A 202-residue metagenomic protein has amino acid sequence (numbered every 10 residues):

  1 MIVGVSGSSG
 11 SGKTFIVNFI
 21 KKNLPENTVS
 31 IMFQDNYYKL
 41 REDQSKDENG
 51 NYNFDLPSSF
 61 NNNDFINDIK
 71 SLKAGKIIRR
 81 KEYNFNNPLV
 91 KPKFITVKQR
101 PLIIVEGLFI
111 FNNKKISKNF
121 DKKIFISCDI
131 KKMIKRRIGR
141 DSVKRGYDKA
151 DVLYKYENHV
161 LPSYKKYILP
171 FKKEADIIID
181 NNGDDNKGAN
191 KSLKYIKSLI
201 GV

Functional and structural regions predicted by a protein language model:
I2-G4: Short hydrophobic/aromatic beta-strand immediately N-terminal to the Walker A/P-loop
S9: The conserved Walker
K13: Conserved lysine of the Walker
I16: Hydrophobic positions on the alpha1 helix immediately C-terminal to the Walker A/P-loop
N27-E42: Short beta-strand-centered segment that lines the nucleotide-binding/catalytic pocket of NTP-utilizing
K39, D43-F85: Conserved nucleotide-sensing/catalytic segment adjacent to the nucleotide-binding pocket in NTP-handling enzymes
K91-V143: ATP-dependent NMP and nucleoside kinases share a basic, alpha-helical "lid"
K98-Q99, G139-S142, L161-V202: NTP-dependent small-molecule kinase module
